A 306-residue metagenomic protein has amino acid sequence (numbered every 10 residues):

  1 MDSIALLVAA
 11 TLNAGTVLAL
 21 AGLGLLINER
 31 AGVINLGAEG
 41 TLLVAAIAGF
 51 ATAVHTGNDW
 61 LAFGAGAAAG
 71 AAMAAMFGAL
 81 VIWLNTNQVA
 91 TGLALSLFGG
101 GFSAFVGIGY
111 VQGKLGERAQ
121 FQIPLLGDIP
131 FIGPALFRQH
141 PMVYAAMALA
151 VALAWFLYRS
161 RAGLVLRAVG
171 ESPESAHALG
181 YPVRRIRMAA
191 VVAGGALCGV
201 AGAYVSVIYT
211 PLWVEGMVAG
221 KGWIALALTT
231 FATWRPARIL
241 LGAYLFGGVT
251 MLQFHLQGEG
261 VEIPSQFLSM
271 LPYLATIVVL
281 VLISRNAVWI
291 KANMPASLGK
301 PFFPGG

Functional and structural regions predicted by a protein language model:
M1-A21, I34, A48, H55-L61: Membrane-interfacial amphipathic/re-entrant helices at transmembrane-helix boundaries
A21-G22, A46-F50, G100-G101, A145-W155 (+4 more regions): Hydrophobic core segments of alpha-helical transmembrane domains in multi-pass membrane transport and ion-translocation
G57-F102, V151, L245, T250: Alpha-helical transmembrane segments within multi-pass membrane transporters and channels
Q88-A90, G116-F121, Q139-A145, R187 (+4 more regions): Loop-to-transmembrane alpha-helix initiation sites
G99-R159, E259-L268, N293-G306: Transmembrane helix-bundle core of multi-pass membrane transporters and related energy-transducing complexes
A135-W213, P236-L241: Helix-loop-helix "hairpin" substructures at the membrane interface of multi-pass membrane proteins
E171-A178, P182-R185, L256-G306: Cytosolic-side transmembrane-helix boundaries in multi-pass membrane proteins
Y209-Y273: Transmembrane alpha-helical segments in multi-pass inner-membrane proteins
